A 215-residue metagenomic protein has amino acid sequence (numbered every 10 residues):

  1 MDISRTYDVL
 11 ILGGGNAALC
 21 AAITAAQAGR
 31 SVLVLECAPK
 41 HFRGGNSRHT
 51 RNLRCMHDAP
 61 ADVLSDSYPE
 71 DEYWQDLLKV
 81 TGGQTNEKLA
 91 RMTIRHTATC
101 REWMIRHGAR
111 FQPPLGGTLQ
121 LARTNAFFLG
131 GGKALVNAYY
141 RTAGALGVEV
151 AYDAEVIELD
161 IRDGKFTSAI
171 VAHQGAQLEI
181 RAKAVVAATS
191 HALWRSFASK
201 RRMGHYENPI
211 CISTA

Functional and structural regions predicted by a protein language model:
I3-A17, L33: Beta1/beta-strand and adjacent pyrophosphate-binding region of the FAD-binding site in flavoprotein oxidoreductases
S4-Y7, Q174-A184: Core beta-strand elements of the Rossmann-like FAD/NAD(P) dinucleotide-binding domain in flavoenzyme oxidoreductases
L12, M56, A187-A188: Redox-cofactor binding/interface segments in oxidoreductases and associated redox assembly factors
G15, H173, S190-H191: Short glycine-/small-residue-rich Rossmann-like dinucleotide-binding loops
A18-A21, R195-F197: Short glycine/serine/threonine-rich phosphate/pyrophosphate-binding segments that cradle anionic phosphate groups
A25: Aromatic pocket-lining residues of Rossmann-like dinucleotide-binding sites
S31, C37-E158, R162, W194-M203: Conserved N-terminal/central alpha/beta ligand/cofactor-binding core
A184-A215: Glycine-rich loop(s) and the adjacent beta-strand/alpha-helix scaffold that form part
